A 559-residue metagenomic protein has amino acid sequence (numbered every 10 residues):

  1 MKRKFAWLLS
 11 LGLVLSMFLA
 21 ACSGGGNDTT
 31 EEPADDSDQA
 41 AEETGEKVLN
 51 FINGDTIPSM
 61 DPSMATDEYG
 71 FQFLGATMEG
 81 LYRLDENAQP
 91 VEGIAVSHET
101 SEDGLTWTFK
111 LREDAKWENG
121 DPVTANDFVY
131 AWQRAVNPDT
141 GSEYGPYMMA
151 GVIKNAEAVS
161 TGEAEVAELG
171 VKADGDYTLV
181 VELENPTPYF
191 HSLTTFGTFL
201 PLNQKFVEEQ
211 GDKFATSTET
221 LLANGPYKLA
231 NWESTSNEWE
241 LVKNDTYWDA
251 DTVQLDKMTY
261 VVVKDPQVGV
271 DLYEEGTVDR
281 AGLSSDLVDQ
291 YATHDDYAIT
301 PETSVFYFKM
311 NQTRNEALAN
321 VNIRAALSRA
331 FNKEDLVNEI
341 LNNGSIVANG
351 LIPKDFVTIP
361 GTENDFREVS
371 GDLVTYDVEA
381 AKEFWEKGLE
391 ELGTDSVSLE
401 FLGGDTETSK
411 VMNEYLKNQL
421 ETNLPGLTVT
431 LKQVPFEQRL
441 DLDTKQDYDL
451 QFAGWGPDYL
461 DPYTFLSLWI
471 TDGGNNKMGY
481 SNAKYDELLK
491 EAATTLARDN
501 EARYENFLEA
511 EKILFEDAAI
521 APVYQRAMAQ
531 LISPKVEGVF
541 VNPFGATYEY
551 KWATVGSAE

Functional and structural regions predicted by a protein language model:
I52-E102, L222: N-terminal lobe/hinge region of extracytoplasmic solute-binding protein
E143-K205: Surface-exposed binding/hinge segments that line and control ligand-binding clefts or catalytic entry sites
L183-V253, K257, Q267: Gly/Pro-rich hinge or "lid" segments in bacterial periplasmic/extracellular proteins
S234-S236, V378, K382-P457, M528: Ligand/substrate-recognition segments at binding pockets and active sites
D245-Q290: Ligand-site clamp/hinge motif
V347-K387, T408-K410: Structural transition elements
L373-V374, G426-R439, S467-S533, A558-E559: Extracytoplasmic/peripheral linker and loop segments enriched in polar/acidic and small residues with frequent Thr/Pro
Q530-E559: Long beta-strand-rich cores associated with HINT superfamily self-processing modules
